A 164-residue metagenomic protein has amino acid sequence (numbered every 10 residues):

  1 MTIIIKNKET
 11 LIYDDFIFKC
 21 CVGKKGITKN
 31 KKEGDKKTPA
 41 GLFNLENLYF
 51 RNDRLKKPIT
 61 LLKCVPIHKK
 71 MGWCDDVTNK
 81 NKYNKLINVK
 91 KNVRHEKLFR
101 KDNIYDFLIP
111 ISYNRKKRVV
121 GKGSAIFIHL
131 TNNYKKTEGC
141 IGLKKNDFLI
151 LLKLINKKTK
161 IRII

Functional and structural regions predicted by a protein language model:
M1-E138, K145-I164: Cell wall/extracellular polymer interaction/catalysis modules
